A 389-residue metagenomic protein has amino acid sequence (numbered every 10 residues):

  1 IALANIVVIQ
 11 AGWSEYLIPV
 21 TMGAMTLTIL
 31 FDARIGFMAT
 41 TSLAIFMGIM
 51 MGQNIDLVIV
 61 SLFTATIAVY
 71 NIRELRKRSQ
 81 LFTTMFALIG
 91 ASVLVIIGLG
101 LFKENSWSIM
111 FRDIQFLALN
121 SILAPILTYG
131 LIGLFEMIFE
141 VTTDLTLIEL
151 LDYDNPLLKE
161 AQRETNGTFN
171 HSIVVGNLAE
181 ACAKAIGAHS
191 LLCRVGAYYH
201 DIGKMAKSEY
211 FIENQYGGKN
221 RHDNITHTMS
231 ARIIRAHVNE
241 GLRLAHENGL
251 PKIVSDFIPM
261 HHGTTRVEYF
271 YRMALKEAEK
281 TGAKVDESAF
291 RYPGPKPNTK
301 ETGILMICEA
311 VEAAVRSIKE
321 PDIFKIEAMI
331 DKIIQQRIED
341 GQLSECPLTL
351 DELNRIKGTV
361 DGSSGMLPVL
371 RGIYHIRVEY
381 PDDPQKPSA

Functional and structural regions predicted by a protein language model:
I1-F169: Generic detector of multi-pass transmembrane helix bundles and their immediately adjacent loops in polytopic membrane
S14-I18, F37-M38, I55-I59, R78 (+5 more regions): Short, surface-exposed helix-loop/turn micro-motifs enriched in polar/charged residues
M25, I29-L30, A44-G48, A65-T66 (+15 more regions): Generic, well-ordered alpha-helical scaffold segments in large soluble proteins
A44-I45, M51-F63, K103, R112 (+4 more regions): Long hydrophobic alpha-helices with heptad-repeat/coiled-coil character
S61-I67, W107-I109, Q215-R221, A278-K284 (+1 more regions): Short alpha-helical linear motifs
N71-R73, E247-P251, V311, V378-D383: A short, terminal or domain-edge coil/loop segment
S106-Q115, A124-L192, D223-T228, R232 (+2 more regions): Long, compositionally biased intrinsically disordered regions
P156-I323, Q336, D340: Divalent metal-dependent catalytic cores for phosphoryl transfer on phosphate-bearing substrates
